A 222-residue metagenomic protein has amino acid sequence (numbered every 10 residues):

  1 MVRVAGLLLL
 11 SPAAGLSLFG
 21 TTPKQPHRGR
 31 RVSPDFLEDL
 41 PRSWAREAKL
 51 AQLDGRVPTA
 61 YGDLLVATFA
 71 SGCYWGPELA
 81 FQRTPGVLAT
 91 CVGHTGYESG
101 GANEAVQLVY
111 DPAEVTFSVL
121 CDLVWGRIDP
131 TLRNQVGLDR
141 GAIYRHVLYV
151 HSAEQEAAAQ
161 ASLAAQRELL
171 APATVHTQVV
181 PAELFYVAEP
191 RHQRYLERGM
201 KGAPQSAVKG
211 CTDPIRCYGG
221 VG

Functional and structural regions predicted by a protein language model:
M1-A5: Bacterial N-terminal signal peptides that target proteins for export
G6-L9, A13-S17: N-terminal chloroplast transit peptides
L16-G222: Flexible coil/turn and secondary-structure edge motifs
